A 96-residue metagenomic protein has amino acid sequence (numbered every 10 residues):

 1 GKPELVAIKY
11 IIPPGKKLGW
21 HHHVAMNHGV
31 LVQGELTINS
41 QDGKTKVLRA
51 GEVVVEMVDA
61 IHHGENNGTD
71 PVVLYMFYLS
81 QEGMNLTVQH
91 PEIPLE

Functional and structural regions predicted by a protein language model:
G1-G19: A short glycine-rich, His/Asp/Glu-containing loop-to-beta-strand
G1-K2, H22, V30, V47 (+1 more regions): Extracellular/periplasmic catalytic domains that process cell-envelope and extracellular macromolecules
P3-L5, E65-E96: Double-stranded beta-helix
I12-P13, Q41-D59: Short acidic-glycine-tyrosine-enriched beta hairpin
L18-N27, A60: Histidine-centered catalytic micro-motifs
W20, I38-N39, I61-G68: Short beta-strand His + acidic residue motifs that chelate non-heme Fe in jelly-roll/DSBH and cupin folds
H23-D42, E52: Glycine- and acidic-residue-biased ligand/ion/polar-headgroup-sensing regions
E35, D59, L79-E82: Solvent-exposed coil/turn segments that connect beta secondary-structure elements in extracytoplasmic/periplasmic
